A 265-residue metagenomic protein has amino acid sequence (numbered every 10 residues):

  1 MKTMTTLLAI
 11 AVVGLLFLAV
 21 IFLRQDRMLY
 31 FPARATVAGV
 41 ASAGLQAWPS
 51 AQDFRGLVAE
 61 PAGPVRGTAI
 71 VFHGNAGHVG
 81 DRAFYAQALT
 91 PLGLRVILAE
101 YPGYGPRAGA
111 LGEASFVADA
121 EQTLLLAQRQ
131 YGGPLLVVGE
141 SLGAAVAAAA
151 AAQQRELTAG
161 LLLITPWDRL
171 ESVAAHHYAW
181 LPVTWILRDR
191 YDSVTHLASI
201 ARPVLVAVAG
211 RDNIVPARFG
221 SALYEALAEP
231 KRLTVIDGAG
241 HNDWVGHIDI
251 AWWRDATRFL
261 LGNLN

Functional and structural regions predicted by a protein language model:
T6-S50, R55-V58: An N-terminal hydrophobic leader/cap segment in hydrolases
A51-Y131, A151: Membrane-embedded segments
Y85, S193, R202, P216-E225: Short alpha-helix in the alpha/beta-hydrolase fold that links the catalytic acid
A145-R202, I250: Hydrolase active-site cap/lid region
I200-A201, V206-V208, D212: Short beta-strand/loop motif that positions the catalytic acidic residue of the alpha/beta-hydrolase fold
G210-V215, N242-D243: Acidic catalytic loop of the alpha/beta-hydrolase fold
Y224-N242: Catalytic histidine neighborhood in serine/cysteine hydrolases with alpha/beta-hydrolase-type architecture
V245-R258: Post-His helix in hydrolase/transferase enzymes
